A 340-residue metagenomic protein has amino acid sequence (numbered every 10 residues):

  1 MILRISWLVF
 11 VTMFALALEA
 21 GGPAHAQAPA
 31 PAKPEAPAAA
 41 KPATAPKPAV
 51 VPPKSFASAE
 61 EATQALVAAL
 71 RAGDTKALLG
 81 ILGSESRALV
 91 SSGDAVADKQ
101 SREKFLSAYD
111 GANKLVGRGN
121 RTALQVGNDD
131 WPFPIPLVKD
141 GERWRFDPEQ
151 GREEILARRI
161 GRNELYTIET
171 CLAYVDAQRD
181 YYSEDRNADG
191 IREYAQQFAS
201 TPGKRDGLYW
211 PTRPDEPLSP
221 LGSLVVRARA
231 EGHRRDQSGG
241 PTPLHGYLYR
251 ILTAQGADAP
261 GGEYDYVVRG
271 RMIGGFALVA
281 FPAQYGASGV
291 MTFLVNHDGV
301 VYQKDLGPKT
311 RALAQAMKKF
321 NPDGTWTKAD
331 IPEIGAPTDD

Functional and structural regions predicted by a protein language model:
S6-E19: Bacterial N-terminal signal peptides
L18-K41: Signal peptide processing junction and immediate N-terminal pro/mature segment of secreted/exported proteins
P46-I81: Mature N-terminal segment immediately following signal peptide/propeptide cleavage in secreted/periplasmic
D74-S86, I191-A195: Short, well-ordered alpha-helical segments enriched in acidic and aromatic residues
S86-F133, S238, T242-P243, R250 (+2 more regions): Surface-exposed, charged secondary-structure patches
T122-L165, L172, V300-K304: Short beta-strand edge/turn micro-motifs at domain boundaries
Y181-G289: Flexible, glycine-rich surface segments
G274-I331, T338-D340: C-terminal soluble interaction/assembly domains
